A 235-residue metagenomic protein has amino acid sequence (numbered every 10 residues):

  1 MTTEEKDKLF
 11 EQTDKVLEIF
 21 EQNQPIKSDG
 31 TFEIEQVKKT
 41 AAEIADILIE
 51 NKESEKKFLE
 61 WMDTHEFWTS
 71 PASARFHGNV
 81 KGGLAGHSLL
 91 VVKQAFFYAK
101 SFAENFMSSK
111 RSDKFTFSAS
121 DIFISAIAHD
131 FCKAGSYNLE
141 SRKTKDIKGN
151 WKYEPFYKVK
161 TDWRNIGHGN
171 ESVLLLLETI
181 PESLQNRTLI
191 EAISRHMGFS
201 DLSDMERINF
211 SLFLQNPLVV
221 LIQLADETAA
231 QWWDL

Functional and structural regions predicted by a protein language model:
M1-T2: Charged, low-complexity intrinsically disordered regions
E5-Y153: Acidic/His-rich, divalent-metal-binding segments that scaffold phosphate/diphosphate chemistry
A74-G82, G86, E104, R111-D234: Divalent metal-dependent catalytic cores for phosphoryl transfer on phosphate-bearing substrates
